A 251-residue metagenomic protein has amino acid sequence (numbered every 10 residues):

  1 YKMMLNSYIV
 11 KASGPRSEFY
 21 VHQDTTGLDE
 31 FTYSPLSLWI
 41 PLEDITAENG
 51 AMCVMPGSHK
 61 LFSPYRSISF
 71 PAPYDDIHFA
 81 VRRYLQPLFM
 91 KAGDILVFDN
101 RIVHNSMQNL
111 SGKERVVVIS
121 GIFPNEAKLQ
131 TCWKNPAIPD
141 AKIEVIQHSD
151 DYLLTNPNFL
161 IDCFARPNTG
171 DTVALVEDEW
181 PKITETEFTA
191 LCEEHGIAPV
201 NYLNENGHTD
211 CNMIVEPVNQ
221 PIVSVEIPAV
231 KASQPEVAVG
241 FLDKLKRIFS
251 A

Functional and structural regions predicted by a protein language model:
Y1-C53: Conserved double-stranded beta-helix
I9-K11, T26, I45-A47, H59-K60 (+2 more regions): Short, solvent-exposed loop/turn segments at secondary-structure junctions
R16, A51-M52, Y65-S67, L129-K134: Short aromatic-enriched loop/helix-cap "lid" or pocket-rim segments at secondary-structure transitions that line
Q23, F70-R82, E114, W133-D140: Short, surface-exposed loop/helix-turn segments at secondary-structure junctions that function as lids/hinges flanking
S37, M52, I95, R115-V117: Structural motif
I45-M107: Double-stranded beta-helix
I102-K231, L245: Non-heme Fe(II)/2-oxoglutarate
P235-A251: Long, low-complexity, intrinsically disordered segments
